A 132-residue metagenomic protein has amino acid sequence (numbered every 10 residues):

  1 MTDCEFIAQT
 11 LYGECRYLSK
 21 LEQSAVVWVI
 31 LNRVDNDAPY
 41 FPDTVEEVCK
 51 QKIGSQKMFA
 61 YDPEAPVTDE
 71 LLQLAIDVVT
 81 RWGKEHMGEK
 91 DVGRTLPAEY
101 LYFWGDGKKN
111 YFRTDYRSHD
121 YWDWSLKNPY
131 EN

Functional and structural regions predicted by a protein language model:
T2-N132: Bacterial extracytoplasmic/cell-wall-associated proteins, especially those involved in peptidoglycan
